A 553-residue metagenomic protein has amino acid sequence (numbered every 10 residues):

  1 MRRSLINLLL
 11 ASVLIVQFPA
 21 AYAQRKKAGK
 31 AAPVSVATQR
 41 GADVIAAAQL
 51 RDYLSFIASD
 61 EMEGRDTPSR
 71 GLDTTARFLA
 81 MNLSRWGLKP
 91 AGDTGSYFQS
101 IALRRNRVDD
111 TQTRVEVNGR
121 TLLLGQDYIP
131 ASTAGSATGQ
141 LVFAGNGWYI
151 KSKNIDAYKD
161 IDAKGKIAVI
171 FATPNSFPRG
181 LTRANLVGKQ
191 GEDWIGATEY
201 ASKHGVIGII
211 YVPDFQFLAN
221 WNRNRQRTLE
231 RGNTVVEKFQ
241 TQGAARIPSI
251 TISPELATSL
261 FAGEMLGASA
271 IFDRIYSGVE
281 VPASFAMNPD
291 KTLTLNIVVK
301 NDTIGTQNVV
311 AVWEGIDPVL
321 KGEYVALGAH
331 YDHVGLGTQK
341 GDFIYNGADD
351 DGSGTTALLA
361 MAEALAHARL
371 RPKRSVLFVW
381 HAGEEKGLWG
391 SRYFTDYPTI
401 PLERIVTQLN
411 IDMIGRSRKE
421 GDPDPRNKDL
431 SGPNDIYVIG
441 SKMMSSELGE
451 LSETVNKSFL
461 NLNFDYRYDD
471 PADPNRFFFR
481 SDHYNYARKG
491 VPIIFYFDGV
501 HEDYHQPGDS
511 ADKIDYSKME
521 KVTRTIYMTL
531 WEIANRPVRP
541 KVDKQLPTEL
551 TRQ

Functional and structural regions predicted by a protein language model:
A23-G92, L256, G263, G322-Y324 (+3 more regions): N-terminal hydrophobic or amphipathic helices/low-complexity stretches enriched in small/hydrophobic/Pro/Gly
P33-T38, N118-D160, T241-G347, E363 (+1 more regions): Soluble metallo-hydrolase cores and metallopeptidase-like ectodomains found primarily in the secretory/periplasmic
S35-V44, D60-R70, Y128, S132 (+11 more regions): Second-shell loop/turn segments in exported
E63-G180, P289, G305-T306: Noncatalytic luminal/extracellular "stalk/propeptide" segments of secretory-pathway proteins
N118-L123, K159, K238-F239, A245-G267 (+1 more regions): Metal-dependent peptidase/peptidase-like ectodomains
L124-T241, A245-P248, E314, F343-N346 (+2 more regions): Extracellular/luminal Protease-associated
L320, I344, A360-W389, I411: Short helix-loop-beta-strand segments that form the rim/entrance of peptidase-like active sites
E363, H367, F497-Q553: His/Asp/Glu-rich mid-to-C-terminal helical/loop segments that flank catalytic regions of hydrolases
